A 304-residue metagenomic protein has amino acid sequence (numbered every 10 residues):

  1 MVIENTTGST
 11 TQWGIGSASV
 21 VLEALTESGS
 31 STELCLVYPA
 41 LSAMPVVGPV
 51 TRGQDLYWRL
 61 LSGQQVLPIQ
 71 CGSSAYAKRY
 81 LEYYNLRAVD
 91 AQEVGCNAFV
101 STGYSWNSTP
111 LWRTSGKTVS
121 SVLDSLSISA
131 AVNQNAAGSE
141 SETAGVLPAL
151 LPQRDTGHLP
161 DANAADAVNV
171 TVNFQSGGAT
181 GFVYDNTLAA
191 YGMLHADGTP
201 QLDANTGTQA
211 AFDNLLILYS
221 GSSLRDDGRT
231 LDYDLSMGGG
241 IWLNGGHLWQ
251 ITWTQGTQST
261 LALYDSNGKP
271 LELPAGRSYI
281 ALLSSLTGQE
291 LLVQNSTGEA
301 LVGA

Functional and structural regions predicted by a protein language model:
I3-L22, S28-A304: A surface/extracellular/periplasmic glyco- and lipid-processing/surface-interacting theme
